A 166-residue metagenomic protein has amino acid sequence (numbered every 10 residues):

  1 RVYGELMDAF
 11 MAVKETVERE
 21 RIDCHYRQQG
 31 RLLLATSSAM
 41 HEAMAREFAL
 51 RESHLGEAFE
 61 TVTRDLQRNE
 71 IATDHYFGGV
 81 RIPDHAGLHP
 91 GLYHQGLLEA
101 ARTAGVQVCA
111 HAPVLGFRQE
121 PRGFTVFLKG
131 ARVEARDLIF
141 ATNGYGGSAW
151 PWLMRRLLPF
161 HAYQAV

Functional and structural regions predicted by a protein language model:
R1-R64: Dinucleotide-binding Rossmann-like beta1-alpha1 core, especially the glycine-rich loop that anchors the ADP
H25-Y26, T73-H75: Short, flexible turn/loop "capping" segments at secondary-structure junctions
G30, R122, H161: Residues that flank catalytic or metal-binding motifs in active/ligand-binding sites
S37, A86-G87, R155: Hydrophobic alpha-helical scaffolding
E42-L50, D74-R136: Helical element adjacent to the flavin cofactor pocket in flavoenzyme catalytic cores
L66-D74: Flexible hinge/switch segments at interdomain interfaces of large molecular machines
L128-V166: Central helical "cap/lid" subdomain
